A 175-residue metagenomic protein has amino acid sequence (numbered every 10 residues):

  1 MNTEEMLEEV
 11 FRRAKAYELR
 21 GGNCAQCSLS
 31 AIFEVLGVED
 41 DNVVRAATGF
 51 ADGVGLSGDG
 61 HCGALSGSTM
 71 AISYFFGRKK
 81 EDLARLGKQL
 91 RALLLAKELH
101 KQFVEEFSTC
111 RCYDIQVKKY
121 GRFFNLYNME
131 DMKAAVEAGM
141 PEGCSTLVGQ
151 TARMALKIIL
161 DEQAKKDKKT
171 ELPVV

Functional and structural regions predicted by a protein language model:
M1-E5, I32-G49, R122-M129: Acidic-glycine-rich active-site phosphate/pyrophosphate-binding loop
M1-R20: Polybasic, low-complexity association/targeting segments
A14, S28, A46-A51, T151: Short alpha-helical scaffolding segments that buttress acidic/His motifs in well-ordered protein cores
C24, C62, C112: Short cysteine clusters
S30-E34, T69-I72, L86-Q163, D167-V175: Amphipathic alpha-helical interface segments
F50-D59: Transmembrane alpha-helix interface/packing and boundary motifs in multi-pass membrane proteins, characterized by
G63, G67-F76: Catalytic phosphate/nucleotide-handling subdomain of diverse soluble enzymes
